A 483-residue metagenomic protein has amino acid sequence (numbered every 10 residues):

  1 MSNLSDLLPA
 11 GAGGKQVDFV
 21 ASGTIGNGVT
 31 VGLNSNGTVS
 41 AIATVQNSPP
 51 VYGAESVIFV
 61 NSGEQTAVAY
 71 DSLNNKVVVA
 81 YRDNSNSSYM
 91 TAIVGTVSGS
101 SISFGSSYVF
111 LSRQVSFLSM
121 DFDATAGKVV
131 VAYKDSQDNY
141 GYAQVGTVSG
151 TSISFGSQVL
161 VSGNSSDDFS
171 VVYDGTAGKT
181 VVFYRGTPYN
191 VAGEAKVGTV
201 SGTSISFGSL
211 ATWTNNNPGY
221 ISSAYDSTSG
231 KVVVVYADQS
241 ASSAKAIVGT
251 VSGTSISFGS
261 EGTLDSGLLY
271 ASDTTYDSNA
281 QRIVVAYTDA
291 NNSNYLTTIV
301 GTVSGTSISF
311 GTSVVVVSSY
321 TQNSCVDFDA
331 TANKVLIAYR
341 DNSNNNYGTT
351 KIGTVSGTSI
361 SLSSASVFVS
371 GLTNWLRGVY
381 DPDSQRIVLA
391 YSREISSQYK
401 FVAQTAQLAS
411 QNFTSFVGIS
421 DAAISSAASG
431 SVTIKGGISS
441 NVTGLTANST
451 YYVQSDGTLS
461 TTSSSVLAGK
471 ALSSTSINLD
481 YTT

Functional and structural regions predicted by a protein language model:
M1-V77, Y81-D83, T91-S98, S116-K128 (+17 more regions): Extracellular receptor-binding modules and their adjoining Ser/Thr/Gly/Asp/Asn-rich linkers
N47-A54, S98-S106, S149-S157, S201-S209 (+4 more regions): Beta-strand initiation motifs
G53-S62, S106-Q114, S157-S165, S209-N217 (+3 more regions): Short loop/turn motifs that cap or connect beta-strands within the blades of beta-propeller-type repeat domains
Y89, Y295: Short hydrophobic/aromatic beta-strand or adjacent loop that forms the aromatic wall/cage of a ligand/substrate-binding
V191: Polyanion-engaging groove/track-forming segments
